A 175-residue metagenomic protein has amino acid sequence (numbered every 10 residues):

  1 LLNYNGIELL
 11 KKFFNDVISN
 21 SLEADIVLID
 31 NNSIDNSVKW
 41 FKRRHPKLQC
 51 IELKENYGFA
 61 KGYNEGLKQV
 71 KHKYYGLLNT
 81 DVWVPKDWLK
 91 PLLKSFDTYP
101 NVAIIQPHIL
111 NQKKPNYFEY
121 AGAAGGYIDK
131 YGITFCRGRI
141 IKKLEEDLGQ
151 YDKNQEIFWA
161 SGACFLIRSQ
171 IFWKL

Functional and structural regions predicted by a protein language model:
I7, D16, D30-V38, E55: A conserved acidic beta->alpha catalytic loop
F14-N15, V38-K39, N64, H72 (+1 more regions): Short alpha-helix within the catalytic core of nucleotide-sugar-dependent glycosyltransferases
N15-A24: Short, acidic, metal-binding catalytic loop of nucleotide-sugar glycosyltransferases
E23-N32, I51-L53: Short beta-strand/loop segment that forms part of the nucleotide-sugar
L53-V70, T80: Glycine-rich, basic loop-to-helix element that forms the pyrophosphate-binding segment of sugar-nucleotide handling
Y75: Short aromatic/hydrophobic "clamp" motif used to bind/position activated sugar donors
P85-A121, G126-K130: Conserved donor NDP-sugar-binding/catalytic core segment of glycosyltransferases
K130-C136, I141-Q170: A recurrent flexible, glycine/aromatic-enriched loop bordering the glycosyltransferase active site that acts as
